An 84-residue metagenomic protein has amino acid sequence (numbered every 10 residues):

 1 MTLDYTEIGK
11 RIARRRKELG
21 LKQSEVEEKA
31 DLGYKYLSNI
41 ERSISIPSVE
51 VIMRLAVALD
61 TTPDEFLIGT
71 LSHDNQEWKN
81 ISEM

Functional and structural regions predicted by a protein language model:
M1-E7, Q76: A detector for short, charged/polar N-terminal pre-domain segments
L3, K10, G20-L21, P47-E50: Residue-level signal for the short linker/turn that defines the boundary of a DNA-recognition helix
K10-E27, S82: Short basic helix-loop element that most often maps to the first helix and adjoining turn of HTH DNA-binding modules
K22, G33-Y36, S48, T62: Short coil turns linking two alpha-helices in DNA-binding domains
D31, E50-E65: DNA major-groove recognition helix of helix-turn-helix/homeodomain DNA-binding modules
D31-I46, I68: Recognition helix of helix-turn-helix/homeodomain-like DNA-binding domains that insert into the DNA major groove
L67-M84: Short, charged recognition helix plus adjacent turn of helix-turn-helix-like nucleic-acid-binding domains
